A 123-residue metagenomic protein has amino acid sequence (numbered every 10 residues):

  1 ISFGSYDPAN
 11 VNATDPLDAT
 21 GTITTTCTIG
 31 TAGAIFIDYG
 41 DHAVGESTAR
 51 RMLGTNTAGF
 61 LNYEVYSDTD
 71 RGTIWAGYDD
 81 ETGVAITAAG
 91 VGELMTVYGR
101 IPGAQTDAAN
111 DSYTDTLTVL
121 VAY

Functional and structural regions predicted by a protein language model:
I1-T55, G83-Y123: N-terminal small/polar-rich segments of proteins
D38-G40, E64-D68: Predominantly extracellular/luminal cell-surface or secreted proteins
L53-G54, Y63-V65, W75: Glycine-rich, pocket-lining loop/helix-strand segments that form or immediately flank
A58-F60: Amphipathic alpha-helical hairpins/coiled-coils and adjacent low-complexity
D68-V91: Extracellular beta-sheet repeat scaffolds used for adhesion and glycan interaction
